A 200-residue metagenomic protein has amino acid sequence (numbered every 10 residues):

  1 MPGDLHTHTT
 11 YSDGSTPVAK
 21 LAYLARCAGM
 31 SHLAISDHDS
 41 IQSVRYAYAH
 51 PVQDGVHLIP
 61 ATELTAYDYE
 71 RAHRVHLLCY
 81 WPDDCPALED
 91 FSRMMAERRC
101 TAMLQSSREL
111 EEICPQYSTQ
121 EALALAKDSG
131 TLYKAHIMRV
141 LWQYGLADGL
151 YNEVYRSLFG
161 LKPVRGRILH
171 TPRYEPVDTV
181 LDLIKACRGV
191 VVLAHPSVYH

Functional and structural regions predicted by a protein language model:
M1-R74, F159-V164, L169, E175-H200: An N-terminally biased module of ancient metal coordination in phosphate/nucleic-acid-related enzymes
A19, Q42-R45, P86, E97 (+4 more regions): Generic alpha-helical secondary structure signal
L21-L33, L88-E89, R93-E111: Alpha-helical scaffold segments that flank or form the walls of functional sites
S40-A49, V75-L78, R98-E109, S118-L125: Noncatalytic linker/hinge segments flanking ATPase motor cores
T62, W81-D83, C114: Generic hydrophobic/packing signal
Y67-M94, R98-C100, R139-G166: Active-site gating loops and adjacent loop-to-helix segments of metal-dependent hydrolytic enzymes
F91-A96, E112-E121, R167-I184: A short, terminal or domain-edge coil/loop segment
M103-G160: Extended, charge-rich helix/loop segments that form flexible, surface "patches" used to engage negatively charged
